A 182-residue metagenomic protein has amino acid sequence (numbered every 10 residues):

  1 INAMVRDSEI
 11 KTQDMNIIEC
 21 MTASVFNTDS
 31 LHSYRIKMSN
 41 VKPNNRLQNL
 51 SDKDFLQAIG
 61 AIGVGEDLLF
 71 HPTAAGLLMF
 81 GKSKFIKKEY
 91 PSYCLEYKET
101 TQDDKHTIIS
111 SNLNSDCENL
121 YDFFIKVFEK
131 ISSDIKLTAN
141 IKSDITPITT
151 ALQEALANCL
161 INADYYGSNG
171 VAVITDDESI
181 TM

Functional and structural regions predicted by a protein language model:
I1-G167, A172-T181: Active-site helix-to-loop segments that bind/position phosphate- or nucleotide-bearing substrates and donors across
